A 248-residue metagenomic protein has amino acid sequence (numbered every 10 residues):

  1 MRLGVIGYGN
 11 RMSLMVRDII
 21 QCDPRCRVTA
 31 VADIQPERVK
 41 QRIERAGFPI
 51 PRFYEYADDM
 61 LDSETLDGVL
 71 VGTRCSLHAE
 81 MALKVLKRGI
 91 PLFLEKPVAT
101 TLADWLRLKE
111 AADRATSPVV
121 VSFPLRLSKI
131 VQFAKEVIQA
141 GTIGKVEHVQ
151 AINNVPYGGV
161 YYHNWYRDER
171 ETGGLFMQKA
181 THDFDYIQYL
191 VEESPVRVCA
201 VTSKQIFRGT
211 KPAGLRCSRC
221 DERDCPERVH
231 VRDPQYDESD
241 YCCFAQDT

Functional and structural regions predicted by a protein language model:
M1-F48: N-terminal Rossmann-like dinucleotide-binding module
A30, D67-G68, H148: Short, Asp-centered acidic motifs that coordinate Mg2+ and/or phosphate in catalytic or ligand-binding sites
Q41-I50, R107-A115: Short, conserved SAM-binding/catalytic segment of Class I S-adenosyl-L-methionine-dependent methyltransferases
I50-A57: Conserved SAM-binding strand-loop segment of SAM-dependent methyltransferases
Y54, F93, P118-V120, Q150 (+1 more regions): Structural detector of well-ordered beta-strand residues that form the stable sheet scaffold of enzyme domains
S63, G68, R74-C75, A79-R126 (+1 more regions): Beta-strand-loop-alpha-helix segment that lines the small-molecule cofactor/substrate pocket of alpha/beta enzymes
G72-T73, N153: Glycine-rich, N-terminal phosphate-binding loop of Rossmann-like dinucleotide-binding domains
L125-D247: Predominantly a Rossmann-like dinucleotide-binding segment in NAD(P)-dependent oxidoreductases
